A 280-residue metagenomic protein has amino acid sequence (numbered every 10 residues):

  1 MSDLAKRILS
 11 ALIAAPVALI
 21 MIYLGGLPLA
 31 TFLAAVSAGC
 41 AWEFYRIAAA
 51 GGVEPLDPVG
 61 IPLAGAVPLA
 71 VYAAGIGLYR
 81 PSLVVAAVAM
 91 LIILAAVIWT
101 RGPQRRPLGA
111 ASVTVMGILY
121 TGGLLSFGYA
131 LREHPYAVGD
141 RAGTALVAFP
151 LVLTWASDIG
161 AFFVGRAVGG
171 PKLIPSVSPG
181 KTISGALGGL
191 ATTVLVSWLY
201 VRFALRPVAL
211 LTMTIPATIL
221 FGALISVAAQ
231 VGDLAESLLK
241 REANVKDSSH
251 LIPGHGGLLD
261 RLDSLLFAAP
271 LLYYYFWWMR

Functional and structural regions predicted by a protein language model:
M1-A223: Membrane-embedded alpha-helical bundles of polytopic integral membrane proteins
L224-A229: Transmembrane alpha-helix interface/packing and boundary motifs in multi-pass membrane proteins, characterized by
S237-L239: Conserved active-site loop/cleft motifs that coordinate metal ions or position small ligands
R241-S264: Interfacial loop-to-transmembrane junctions
A268-A269: C-terminal-most transmembrane helix of multi-pass membrane proteins
Y273-R280: Juxtamembrane boundary at the C-terminal end of a transmembrane helix
